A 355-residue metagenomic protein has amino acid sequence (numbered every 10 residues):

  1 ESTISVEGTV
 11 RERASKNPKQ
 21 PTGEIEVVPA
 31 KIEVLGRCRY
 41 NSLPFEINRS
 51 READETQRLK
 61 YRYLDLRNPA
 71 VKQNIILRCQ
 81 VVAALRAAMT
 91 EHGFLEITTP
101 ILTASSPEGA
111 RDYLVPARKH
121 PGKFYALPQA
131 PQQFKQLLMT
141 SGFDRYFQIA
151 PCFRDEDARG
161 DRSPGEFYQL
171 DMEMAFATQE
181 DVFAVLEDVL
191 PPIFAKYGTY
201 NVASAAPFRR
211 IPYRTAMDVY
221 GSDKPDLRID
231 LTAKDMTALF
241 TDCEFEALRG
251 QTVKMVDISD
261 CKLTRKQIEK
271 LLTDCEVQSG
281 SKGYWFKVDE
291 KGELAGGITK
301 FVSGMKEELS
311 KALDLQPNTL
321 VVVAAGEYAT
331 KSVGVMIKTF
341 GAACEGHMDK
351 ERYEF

Functional and structural regions predicted by a protein language model:
S2-F355: Class II aminoacyl-tRNA synthetase catalytic cores and aaRS-like
